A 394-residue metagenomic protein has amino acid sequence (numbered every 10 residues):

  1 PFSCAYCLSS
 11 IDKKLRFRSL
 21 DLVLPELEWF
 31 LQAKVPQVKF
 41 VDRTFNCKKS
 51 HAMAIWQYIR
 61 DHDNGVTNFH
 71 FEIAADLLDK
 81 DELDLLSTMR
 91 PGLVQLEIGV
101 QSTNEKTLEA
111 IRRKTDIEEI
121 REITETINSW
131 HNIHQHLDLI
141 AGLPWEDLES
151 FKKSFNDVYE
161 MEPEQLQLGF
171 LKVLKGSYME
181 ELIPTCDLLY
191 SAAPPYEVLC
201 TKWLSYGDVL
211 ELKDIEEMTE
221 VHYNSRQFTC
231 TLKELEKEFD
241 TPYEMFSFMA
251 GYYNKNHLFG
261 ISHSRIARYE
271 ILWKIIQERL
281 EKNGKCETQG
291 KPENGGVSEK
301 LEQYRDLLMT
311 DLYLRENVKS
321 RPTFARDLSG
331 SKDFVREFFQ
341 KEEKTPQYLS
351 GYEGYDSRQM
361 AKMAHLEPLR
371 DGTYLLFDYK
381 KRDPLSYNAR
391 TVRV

Functional and structural regions predicted by a protein language model:
P1, A5, A33, A52-A54 (+9 more regions): A sequence-composition feature that detects small, non-aromatic residues
P1, P25, P36, P91 (+10 more regions): Proline-rich intrinsically disordered, low-complexity coils
P1-S129: Radical SAM [4Fe-4S] cluster-binding motif and immediate context
L31-V41, V66-E72, L86, R90-S102 (+2 more regions): Conserved C-terminal portion of the radical SAM core fold that forms the substrate/S-adenosylmethionine-binding
T44, H51, E216, K380-K381: A broadly conserved detector of short glycine/acidic/proline-rich loop/turn motifs that flank catalytic sites and bind
F45, D79-E82, A141, L314 (+1 more regions): Low-complexity, compositionally biased segments
S50, Y58, T185, E236-M245: Charge-rich, acidic-biased intrinsically disordered regions
E217-V394: Radical SAM enzyme core and accessory elements
